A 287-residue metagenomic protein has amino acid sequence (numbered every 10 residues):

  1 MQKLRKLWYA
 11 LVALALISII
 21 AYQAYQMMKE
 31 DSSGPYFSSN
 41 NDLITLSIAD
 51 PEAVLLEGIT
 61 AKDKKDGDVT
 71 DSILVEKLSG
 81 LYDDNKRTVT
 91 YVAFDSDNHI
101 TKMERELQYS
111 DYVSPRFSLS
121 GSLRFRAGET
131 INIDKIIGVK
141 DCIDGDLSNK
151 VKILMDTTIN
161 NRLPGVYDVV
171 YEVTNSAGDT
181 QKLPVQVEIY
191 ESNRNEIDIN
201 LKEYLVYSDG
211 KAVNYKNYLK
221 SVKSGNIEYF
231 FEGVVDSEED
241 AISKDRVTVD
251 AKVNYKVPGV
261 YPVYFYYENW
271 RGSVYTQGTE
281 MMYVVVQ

Functional and structural regions predicted by a protein language model:
M1-A10, K64-R105, D144-I189, G225-Q287: Serine/threonine-rich, repeat-prone extracellular segments and beta-strand-based repeat modules of secreted/surface
W8-Q23: Hydrophobic membrane-insertion alpha-helices, especially the h-region of bacterial N-terminal signal peptides
Q23-A24, L163, N193-I199: Mixed-charge, low-complexity segments
A24-Q26, A53-E57, D84-K86, H99 (+3 more regions): Generic detector of short, locally flexible boundary/turn motifs and exposed helical patches
Q26-E30, I100, E106-S110: A domain-level signal for the structural core that forms small-molecule/cofactor-binding pockets and catalytic centers
M28-D66, V113-D146, N195-D236: Solvent-exposed, low-complexity, repeat-rich "mucin-like" stalks and linkers
